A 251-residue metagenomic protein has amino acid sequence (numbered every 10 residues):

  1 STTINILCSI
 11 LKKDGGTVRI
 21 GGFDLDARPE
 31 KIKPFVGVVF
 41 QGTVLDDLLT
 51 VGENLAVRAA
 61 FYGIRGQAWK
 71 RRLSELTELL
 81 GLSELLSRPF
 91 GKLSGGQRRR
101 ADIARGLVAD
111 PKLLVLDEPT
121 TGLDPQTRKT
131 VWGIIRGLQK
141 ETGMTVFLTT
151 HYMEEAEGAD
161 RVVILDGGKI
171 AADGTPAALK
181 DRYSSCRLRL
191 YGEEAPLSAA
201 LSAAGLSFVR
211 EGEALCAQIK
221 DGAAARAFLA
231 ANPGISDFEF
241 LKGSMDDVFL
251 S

Functional and structural regions predicted by a protein language model:
G16-D24, I32: Conserved ABC transporter NBD signature motif
L48, P89-L93: Conserved ABC ATPase signature
A56, A60, Q67-L85: Conserved ABC ATPase "signature" region
V108-K112: A short, proline-enriched helix->beta-strand linker immediately N-terminal to the Walker B motif in ABC-type P-loop
L114-D117: Catalytic Walker B motif of ABC-type/P-loop ATPase nucleotide-binding domains
D173-G174: ABC ATPase "signature
S184-S251: Short, charged/small-residue-rich alpha-helical element at the C-terminal edge of ABC transporter nucleotide-binding
